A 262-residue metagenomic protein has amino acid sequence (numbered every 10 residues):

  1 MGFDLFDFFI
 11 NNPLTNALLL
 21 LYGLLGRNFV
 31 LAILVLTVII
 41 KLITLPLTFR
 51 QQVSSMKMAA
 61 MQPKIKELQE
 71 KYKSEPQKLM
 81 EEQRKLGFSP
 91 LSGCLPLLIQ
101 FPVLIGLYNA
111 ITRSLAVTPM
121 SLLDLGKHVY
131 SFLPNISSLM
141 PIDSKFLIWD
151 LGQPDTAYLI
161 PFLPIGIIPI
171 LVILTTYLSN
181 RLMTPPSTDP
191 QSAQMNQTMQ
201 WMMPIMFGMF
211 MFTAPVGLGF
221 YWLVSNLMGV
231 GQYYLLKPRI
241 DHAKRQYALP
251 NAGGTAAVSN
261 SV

Functional and structural regions predicted by a protein language model:
M1-V262: Helix-loop-helix
